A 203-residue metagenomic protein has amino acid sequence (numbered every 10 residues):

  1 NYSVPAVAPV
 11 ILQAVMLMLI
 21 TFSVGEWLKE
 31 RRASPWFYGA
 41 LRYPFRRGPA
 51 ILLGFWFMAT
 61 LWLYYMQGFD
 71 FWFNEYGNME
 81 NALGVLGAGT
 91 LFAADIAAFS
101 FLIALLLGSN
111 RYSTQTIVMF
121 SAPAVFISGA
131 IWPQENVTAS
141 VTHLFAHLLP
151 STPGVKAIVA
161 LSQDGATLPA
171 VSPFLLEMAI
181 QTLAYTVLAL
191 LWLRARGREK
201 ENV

Functional and structural regions predicted by a protein language model:
N1-Y64, D70-N74, E80-N81, T167-V171 (+1 more regions): Transmembrane helix-boundary elements of multi-pass transport/secretion proteins, especially ABC-type permease modules
F57, Q67-G68, G77-V203: Membrane-spanning alpha-helical segments of multipass transporters and channels
